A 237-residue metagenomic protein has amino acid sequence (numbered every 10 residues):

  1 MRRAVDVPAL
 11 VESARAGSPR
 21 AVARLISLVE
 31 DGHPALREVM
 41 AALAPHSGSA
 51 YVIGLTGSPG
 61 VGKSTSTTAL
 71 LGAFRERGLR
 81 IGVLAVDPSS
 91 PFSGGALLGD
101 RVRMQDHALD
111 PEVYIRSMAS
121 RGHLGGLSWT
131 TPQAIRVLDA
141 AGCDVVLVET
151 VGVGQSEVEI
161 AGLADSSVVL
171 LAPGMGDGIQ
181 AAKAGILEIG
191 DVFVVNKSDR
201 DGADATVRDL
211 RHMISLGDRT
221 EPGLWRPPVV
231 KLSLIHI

Functional and structural regions predicted by a protein language model:
D6-R15, A23-A50, G72-S156, L163-L170 (+1 more regions): Nucleotide-state-sensitive switch-loop elements of NTP-binding domains
I53-L55: Hydrophobic anchor at the beta1->P-loop junction of P-loop NTPases
G60: Walker A (P-loop) phosphate-binding loop of P-loop NTPases
K63: Conserved lysine of the Walker
S66: Hydrophobic positions on the alpha1 helix immediately C-terminal to the Walker A/P-loop
W129-A141, V151-P227: Conserved catalytic-core segment of NTP-binding enzymes
I235-I237: Conserved small/polar residues in nucleotide/adenosyl-binding loops
